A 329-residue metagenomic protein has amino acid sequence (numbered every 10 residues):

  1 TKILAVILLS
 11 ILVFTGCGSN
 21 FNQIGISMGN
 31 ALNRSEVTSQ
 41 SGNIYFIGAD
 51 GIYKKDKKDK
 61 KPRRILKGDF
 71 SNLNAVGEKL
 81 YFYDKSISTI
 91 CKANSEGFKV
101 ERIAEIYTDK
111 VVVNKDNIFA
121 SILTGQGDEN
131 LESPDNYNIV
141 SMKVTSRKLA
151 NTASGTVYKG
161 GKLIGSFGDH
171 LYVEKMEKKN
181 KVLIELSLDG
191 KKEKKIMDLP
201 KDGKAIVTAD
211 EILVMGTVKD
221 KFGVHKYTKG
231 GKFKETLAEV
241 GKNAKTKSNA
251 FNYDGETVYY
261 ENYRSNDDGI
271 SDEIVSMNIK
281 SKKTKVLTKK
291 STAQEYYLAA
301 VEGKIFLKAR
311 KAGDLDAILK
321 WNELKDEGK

Functional and structural regions predicted by a protein language model:
V13-G16: C-terminal motif of bacterial Sec signal peptides marking the signal peptidase cleavage site
S19-R64, G68: N-terminal, intrinsically disordered, polar/charged segments of Gram-positive cell-envelope systems that serve as
F21-M28, K60-L66, F98-A104, R147-V157 (+3 more regions): A short beta-strand motif characteristic of beta-propeller blades
I26-Q40, G68-G77, E105-K115, V157-G168 (+3 more regions): Repeated scaffold domains used in trafficking and secretory/extracellular systems, primarily beta-propellers
Y45-I47, Y81-Y83, F119-I122, Y172-K175 (+3 more regions): Residue position within the beta-strands of beta-propeller blades
A49-Y53, I87-K92, Q126-M142, K178-E185 (+3 more regions): Structural motif
D56-K60, A93-F98, K143-R147, L186-K191 (+3 more regions): Short loop/turn segments that connect beta-strands within beta-propeller blades
Q294-K329: Blade-level signature of beta-propeller repeat domains, shared across WD40, Kelch, NHL, RCC1 and BNR/Asp-box propellers
